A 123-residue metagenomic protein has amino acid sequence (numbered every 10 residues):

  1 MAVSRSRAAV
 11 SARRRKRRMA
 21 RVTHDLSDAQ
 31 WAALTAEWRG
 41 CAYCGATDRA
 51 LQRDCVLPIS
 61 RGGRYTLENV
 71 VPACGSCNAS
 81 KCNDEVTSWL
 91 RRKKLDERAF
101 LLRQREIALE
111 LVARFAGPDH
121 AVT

Functional and structural regions predicted by a protein language model:
M1, A73, D119-T123: Polar low-complexity intrinsically disordered regions
A2-G40, L101, R105-E106, V112: Short, charged surface segments at domain edges that flank catalytic/cofactor-binding sites
S6-A9, K16-M19, D28, G45 (+3 more regions): Amphipathic, alpha-helical segments enriched in basic
G40-G75, K81-K93: Histidine-centered nuclease catalytic patch
G63-E68, A79-T123: Polybasic, low-complexity binding patches
